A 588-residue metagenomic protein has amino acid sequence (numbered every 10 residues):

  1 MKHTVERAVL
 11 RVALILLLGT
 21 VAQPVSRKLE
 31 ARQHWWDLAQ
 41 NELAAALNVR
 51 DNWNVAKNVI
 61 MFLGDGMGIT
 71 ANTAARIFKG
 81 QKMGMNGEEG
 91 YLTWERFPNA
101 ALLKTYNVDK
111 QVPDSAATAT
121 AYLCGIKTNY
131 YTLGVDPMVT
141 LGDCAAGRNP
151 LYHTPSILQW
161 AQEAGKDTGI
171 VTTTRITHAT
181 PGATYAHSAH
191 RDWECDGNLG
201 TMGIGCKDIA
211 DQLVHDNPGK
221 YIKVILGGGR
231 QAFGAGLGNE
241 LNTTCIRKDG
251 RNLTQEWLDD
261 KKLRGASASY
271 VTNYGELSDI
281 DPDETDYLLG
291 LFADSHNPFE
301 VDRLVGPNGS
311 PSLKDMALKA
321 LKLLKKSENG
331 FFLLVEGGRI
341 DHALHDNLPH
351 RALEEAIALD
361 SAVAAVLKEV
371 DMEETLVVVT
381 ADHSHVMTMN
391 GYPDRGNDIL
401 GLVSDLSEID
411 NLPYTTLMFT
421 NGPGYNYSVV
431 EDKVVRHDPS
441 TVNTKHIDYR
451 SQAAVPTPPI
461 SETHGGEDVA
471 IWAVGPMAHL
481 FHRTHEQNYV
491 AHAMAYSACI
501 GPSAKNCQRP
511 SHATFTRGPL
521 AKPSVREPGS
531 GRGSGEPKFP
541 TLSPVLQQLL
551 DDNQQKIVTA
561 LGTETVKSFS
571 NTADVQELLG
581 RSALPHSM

Functional and structural regions predicted by a protein language model:
M1-T4: N-terminal secretory signal peptides that target proteins for export/translocation
E6-A22: Cleavable N-terminal signal peptides of Sec/SRP-targeted secreted and luminal proteins
V25-N41, N52-N58, M67-T73, I77-T120 (+6 more regions): A post-motif C-terminal structural segment
M61-F62, I170, V379: Structural beta-sheet core signal
G134-L151: His/Cys-centered metal/cofactor-coordination and adjacent catalytic loops
H153, L158-Q159, E163-A183, P502-C507: Glycine-rich phosphate/pyrophosphate-binding loops and their adjacent beta-strand/loop elements at enzyme active sites
L549-I557, L578: Heptad-repeat coiled-coil amphipathic alpha-helices that mediate oligomerization/assembly
A560-M588: Long, low-complexity, intrinsically disordered segments
